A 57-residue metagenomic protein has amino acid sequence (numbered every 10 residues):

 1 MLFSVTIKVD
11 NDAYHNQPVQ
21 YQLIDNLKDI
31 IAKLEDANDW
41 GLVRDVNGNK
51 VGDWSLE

Functional and structural regions predicted by a protein language model:
M1-K28: N-terminal acidic leader/helix
I31-N38: Acidic, low-complexity, intrinsically disordered interaction modules
D39-E57: Short, mixed-charge low-complexity intrinsically disordered segments
